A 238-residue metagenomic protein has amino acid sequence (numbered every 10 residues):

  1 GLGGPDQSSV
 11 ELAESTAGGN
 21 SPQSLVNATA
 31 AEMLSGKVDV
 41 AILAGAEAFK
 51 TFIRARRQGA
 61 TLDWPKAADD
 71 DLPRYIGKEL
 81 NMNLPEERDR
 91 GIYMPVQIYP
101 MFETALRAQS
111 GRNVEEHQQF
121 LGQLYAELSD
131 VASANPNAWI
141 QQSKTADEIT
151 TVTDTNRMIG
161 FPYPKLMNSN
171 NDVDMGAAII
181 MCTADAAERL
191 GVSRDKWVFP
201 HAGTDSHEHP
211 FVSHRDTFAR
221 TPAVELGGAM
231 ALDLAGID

Functional and structural regions predicted by a protein language model:
G1-A44, A48-L84, D89-I92, V96 (+4 more regions): Conserved catalytic cysteine-centered active-site region of acyl-thioester-dependent Claisen-condensing enzymes
L2-P5, L190, A235: Residues at alpha-helix termini
A17-E47, G91-A134, I179-D185, E225-A229 (+1 more regions): Active-site-proximal alpha-helical scaffold in enzymes
G18, L34-G36, S169-V173, L190-R194 (+1 more regions): Solvent-exposed alpha-helices and their adjacent loops that cap or buttress functional pockets in soluble metabolic
R112-A178: Polyampholytic, low-complexity intrinsically disordered segments
K165-S169, A186-R189, A231-L234: Generic recognition of flexible, low-complexity loop/linker segments
A178-W197: Channel- or pocket-lining gating/hinge segments that regulate access to a cavity or pore
